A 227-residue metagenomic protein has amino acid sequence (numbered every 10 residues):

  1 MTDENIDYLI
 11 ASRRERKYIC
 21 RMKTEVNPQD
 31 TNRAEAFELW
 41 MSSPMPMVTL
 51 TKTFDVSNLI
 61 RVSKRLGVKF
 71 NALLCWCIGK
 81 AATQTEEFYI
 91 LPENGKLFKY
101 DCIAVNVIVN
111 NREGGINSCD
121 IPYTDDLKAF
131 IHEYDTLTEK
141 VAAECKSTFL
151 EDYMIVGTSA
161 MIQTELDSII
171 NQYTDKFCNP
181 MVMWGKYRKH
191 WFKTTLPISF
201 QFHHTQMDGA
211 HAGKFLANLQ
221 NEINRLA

Functional and structural regions predicted by a protein language model:
Y8, V26-Q29, M41-L73, E87-V105 (+3 more regions): Gly/Ser/Thr-rich phosphate-binding loops and adjoining beta-strand/alpha-helix segments that form adenosine-phosphate
Y8-L9, K17-Y18: Short, positively charged and aromatic/hydrophobic N-terminal segments
M47-T51, L59-R65, G114-K128, M207: Acyl-group handling in specialized metabolite and lipid biosynthesis
L59-Q84, L196-F215: Acyl activation and transfer enzymes in specialized metabolism, enriched for ANL adenylate-forming modules
F88-D120, F149-D152: Small-residue-rich loop/turn and linker elements
N111-L166: Helical lid/core segments from catalytic subdomains that handle acyl or acyl-like groups
L137-F149, P180-M183, S199-F202, K214-L216 (+1 more regions): Plant-skewed but cross-kingdom recognition/interaction modules and surfaces
Q172-Q201, T205-M207, A212-A217: Intrinsically disordered, low-complexity linker/assembly segments
